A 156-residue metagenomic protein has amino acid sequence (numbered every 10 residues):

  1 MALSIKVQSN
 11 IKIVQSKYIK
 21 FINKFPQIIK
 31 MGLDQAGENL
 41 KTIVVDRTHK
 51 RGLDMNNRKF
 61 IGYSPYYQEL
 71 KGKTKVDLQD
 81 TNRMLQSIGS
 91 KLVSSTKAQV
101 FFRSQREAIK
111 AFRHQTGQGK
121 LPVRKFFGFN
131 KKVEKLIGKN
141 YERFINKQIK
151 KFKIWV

Functional and structural regions predicted by a protein language model:
M1-V156: Short, Lys/Arg-rich flexible segments
